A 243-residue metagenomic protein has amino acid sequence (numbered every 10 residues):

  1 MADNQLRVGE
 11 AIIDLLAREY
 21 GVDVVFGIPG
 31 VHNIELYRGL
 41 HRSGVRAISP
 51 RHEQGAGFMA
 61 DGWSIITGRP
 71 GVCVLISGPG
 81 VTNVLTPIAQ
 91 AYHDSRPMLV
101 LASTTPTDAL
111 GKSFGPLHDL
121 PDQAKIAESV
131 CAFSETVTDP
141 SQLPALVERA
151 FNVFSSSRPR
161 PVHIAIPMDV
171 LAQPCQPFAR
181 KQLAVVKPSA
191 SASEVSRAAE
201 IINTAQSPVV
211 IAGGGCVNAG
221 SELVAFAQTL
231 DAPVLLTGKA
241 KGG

Functional and structural regions predicted by a protein language model:
A2-G243: N-terminal alpha/beta PP-like core and its mobile active-site loop of ThDP/TPP-dependent enzymes
